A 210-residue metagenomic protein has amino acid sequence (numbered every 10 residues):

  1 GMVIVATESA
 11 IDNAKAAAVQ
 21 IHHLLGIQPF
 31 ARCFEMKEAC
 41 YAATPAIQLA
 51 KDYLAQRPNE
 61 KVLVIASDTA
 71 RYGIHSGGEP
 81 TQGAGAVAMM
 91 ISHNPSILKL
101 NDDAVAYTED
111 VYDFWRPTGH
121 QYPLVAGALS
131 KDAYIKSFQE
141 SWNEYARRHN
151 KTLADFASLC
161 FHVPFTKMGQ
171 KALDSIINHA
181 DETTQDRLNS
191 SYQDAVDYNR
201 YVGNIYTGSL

Functional and structural regions predicted by a protein language model:
G1, Q139-A157: Phosphate/pyrophosphate-binding loops at sites that engage ATP/ADP/AMP, CoA/4′-phosphopantetheine, polyphosphate
G1, Q28-A31, R57-V62, A84-A86 (+2 more regions): Short coil/turn connectors at secondary-structure junctions
M2-E8, E35, L159-C160: Short glycine-rich or small-residue beta-strand-to-loop segments that form or flank ligand, phosphate, metal/Fe-S
E8-K61, N178-S209: Conserved catalytic cysteine-centered active-site region of acyl-thioester-dependent Claisen-condensing enzymes
A14-A16, I47-Q48, G73-E79, N101-D103 (+2 more regions): Short acidic, glycine/serine/threonine-rich loops at helix termini
A55-A88: Flexible, glycine-rich active-site loops centered on histidine and acidic residues that chelate a metal or position
S76-K136, E140, R148: Condensing-enzyme catalytic core mediating Claisen C-C bond formation in acyl metabolism
